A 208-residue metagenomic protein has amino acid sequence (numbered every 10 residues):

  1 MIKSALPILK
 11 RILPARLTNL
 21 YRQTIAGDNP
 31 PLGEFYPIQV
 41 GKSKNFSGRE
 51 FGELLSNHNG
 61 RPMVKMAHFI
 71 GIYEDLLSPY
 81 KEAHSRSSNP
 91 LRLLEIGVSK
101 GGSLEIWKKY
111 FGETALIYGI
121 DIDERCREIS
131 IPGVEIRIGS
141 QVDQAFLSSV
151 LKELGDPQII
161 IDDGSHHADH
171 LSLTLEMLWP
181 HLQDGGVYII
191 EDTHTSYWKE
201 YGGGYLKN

Functional and structural regions predicted by a protein language model:
M1-I161, S165-I190, H194-N208: A short alpha-helical cap/connector motif
